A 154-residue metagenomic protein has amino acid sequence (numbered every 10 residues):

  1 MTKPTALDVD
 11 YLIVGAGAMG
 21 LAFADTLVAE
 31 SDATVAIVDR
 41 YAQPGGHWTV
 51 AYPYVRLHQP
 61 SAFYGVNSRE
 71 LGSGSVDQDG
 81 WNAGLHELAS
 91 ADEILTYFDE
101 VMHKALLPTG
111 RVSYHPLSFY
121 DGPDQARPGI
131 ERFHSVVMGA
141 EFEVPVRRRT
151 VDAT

Functional and structural regions predicted by a protein language model:
P4-I37: N-terminal Rossmann-like FAD-binding beta1-loop-alpha1 element of flavoenzymes
V9, A42-Q43, F142-P145: Long, acidic, intrinsically disordered low-complexity segments
V14-A16, V38-D39, L117, D152-T154: Short His-Asn-centered micro-motif
M19, A42-Q43, Y54, Y120 (+1 more regions): Short, solvent-exposed loop/turn segments at secondary-structure junctions
R40-Y97: Glycine-rich active-site loop/strand segments that organize a redox cofactor
Q78-T154: Feature captures the FAD/FMN-dependent oxidoreductase FAD-binding
